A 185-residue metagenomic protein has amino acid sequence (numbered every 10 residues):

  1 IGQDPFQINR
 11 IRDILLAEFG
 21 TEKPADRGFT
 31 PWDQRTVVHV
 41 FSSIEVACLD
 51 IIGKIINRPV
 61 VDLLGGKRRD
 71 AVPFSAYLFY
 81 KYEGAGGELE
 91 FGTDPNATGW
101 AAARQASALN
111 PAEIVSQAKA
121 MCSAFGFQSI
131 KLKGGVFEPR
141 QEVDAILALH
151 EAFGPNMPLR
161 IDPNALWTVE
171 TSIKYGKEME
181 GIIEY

Functional and structural regions predicted by a protein language model:
I1-I55: Metal- or metallocofactor-binding catalytic centers and their adjacent structured scaffolds across diverse enzyme
D4-Q7, P59, A106, E138: Alpha-helix capping and helix-coil boundary motifs
F6-N9, V60-L63, K133: Flexible, glycine/charged-enriched surface loops at secondary-structure junctions
I11, V40, I44-C48, I56 (+4 more regions): Generic hydrophobic, aliphatic-rich segments that mediate packing or membrane embedding
L15-F19, K67, M179: Alpha-helix boundary/capping residues
D33, V37, F41-E45, G53-I56 (+4 more regions): Short capping loops/turns at secondary-structure boundaries
H39, V46-G92: Glycine-rich, aromatic-flanked loop segments that form ligand/cofactor-binding clefts across common enzyme folds
D70-Y185: Metal-dependent enolase-superfamily TIM-barrel catalytic cores that perform enediolate-based chemistry
